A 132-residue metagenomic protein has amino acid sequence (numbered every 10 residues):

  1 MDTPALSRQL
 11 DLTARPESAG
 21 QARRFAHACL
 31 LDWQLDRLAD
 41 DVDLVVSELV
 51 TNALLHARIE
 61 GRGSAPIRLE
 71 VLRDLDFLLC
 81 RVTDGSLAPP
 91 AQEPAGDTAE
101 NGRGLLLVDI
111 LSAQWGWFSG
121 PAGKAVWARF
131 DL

Functional and structural regions predicted by a protein language model:
M1-D41: Bergerat-fold GHKL ATPase/HATPase_c domain
M1-Q9, L54-L132: Conserved beta-strand-loop-beta-strand hairpin that lines the nucleotide-binding pocket of ATP/GTP-utilizing enzymes
H27, D32, R37, E48 (+3 more regions): Hydrophobic alpha-helical segments
C29-D32, D40-L44, D76-F77, L87-P90: A broad, low-specificity signal for short, low-complexity segments enriched in glycine/proline and polar/charged
R37-G61: Conserved ATP-binding N-box helix of the HATPase_c
